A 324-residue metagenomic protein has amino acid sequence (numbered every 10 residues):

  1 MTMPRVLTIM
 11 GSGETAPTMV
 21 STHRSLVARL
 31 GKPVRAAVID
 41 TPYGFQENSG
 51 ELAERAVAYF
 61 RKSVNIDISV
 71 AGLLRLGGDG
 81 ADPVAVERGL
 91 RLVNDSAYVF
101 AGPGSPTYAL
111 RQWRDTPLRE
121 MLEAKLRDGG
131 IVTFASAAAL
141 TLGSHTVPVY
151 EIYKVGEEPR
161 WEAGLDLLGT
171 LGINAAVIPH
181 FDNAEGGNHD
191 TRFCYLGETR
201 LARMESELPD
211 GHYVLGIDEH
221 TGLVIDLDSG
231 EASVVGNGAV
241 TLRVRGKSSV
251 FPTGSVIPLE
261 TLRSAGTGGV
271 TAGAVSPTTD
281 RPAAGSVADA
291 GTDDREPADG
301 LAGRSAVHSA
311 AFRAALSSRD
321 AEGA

Functional and structural regions predicted by a protein language model:
M1-V34, V38, P42-E54, A58-S63 (+2 more regions): C-terminal and late-domain segments of enzyme folds
I9, S69-G72, F100-A101, V132-A135 (+1 more regions): General beta-strand structural signal in soluble alpha/beta enzymes
P17, A109-L110, G143: Glycine/Thr-rich phosphate-binding loops of Rossmann-like dinucleotide-binding domains
Y43-A101, Y108: Portal/gating segments that form or line small-molecule/metal binding sites
R88-L92, T116-G129: Catalytic-core regions built around general acid/base machinery
F100-P103, L126-V147: Catalytic nucleophile loop
P106-D115, G187-D190: Glycine/threonine-rich flexible loop motifs
P106-T107, A139-L142, G222-V224: Short, active-site-adjacent cap segments at secondary-structure transitions
